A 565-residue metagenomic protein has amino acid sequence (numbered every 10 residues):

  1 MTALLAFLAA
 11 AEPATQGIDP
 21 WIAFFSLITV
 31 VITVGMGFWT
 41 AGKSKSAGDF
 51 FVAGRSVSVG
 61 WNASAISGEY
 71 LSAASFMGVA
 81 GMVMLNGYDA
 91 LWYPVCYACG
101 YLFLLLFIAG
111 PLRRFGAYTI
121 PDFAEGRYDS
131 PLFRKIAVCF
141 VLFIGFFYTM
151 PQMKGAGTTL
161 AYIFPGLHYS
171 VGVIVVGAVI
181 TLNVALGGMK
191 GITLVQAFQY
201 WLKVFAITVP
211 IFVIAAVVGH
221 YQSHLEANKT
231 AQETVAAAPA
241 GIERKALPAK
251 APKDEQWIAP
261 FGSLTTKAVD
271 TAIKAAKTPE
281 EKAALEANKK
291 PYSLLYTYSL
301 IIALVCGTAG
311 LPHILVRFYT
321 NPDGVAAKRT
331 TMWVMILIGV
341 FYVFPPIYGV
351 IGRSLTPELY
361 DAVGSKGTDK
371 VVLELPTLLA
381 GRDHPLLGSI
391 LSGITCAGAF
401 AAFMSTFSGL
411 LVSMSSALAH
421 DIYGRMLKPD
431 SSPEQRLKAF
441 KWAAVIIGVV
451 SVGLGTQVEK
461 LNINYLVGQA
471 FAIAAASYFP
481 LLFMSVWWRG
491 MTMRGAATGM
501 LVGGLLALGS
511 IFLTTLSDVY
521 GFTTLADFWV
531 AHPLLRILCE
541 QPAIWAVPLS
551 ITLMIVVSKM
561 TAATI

Functional and structural regions predicted by a protein language model:
T2-I565: Membrane-embedded helix-loop-helix hairpins and adjacent transmembrane boundary segments in multi-pass transporters
